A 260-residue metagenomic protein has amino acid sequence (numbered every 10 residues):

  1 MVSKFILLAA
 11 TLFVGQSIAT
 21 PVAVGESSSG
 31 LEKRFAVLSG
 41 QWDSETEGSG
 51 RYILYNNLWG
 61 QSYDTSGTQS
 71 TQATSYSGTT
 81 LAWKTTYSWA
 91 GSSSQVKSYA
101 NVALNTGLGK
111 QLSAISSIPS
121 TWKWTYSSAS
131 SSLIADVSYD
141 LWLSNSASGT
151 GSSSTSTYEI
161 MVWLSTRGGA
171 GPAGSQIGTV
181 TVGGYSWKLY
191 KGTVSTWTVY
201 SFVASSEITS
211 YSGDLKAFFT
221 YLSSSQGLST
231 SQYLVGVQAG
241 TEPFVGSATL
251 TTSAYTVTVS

Functional and structural regions predicted by a protein language model:
M1-L31: Fungal secretory targeting signals
T20-G109: Beta-strand-rich luminal/extracellular ectodomains of secretory-pathway glycoproteins, especially N-glycosylated
T46, Y87-S93, S128-S130, A147 (+4 more regions): Residues that cap or initiate secondary-structure elements
S75-S88, A103, S117-T125, T179-T181 (+2 more regions): Ser/Thr- (and often Asn-) enriched beta-sheet segments in non-cytosolic proteins
L81-T85, I118-W124, Y139-L141, Y233-P243: Short, hydrophobic/proline-enriched secondary-structure or compact coil segments at domain edges
G91-I177: Extracellular-facing segments of soluble proteins and assemblies that are Gly/Ser/Thr-biased and enriched in aromatics
A147-K216: Short helix-loop boundary/capping segments
A204-S260: Long, compositionally biased interface segments
